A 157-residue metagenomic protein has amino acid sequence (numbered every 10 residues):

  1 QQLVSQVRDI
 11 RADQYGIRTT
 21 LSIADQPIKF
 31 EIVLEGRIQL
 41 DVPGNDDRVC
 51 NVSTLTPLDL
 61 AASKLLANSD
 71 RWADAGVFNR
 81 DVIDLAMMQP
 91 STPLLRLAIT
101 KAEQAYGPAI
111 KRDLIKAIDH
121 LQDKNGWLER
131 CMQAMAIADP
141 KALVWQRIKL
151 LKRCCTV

Functional and structural regions predicted by a protein language model:
Q1-V157: Compositionally biased terminal segments of proteins
